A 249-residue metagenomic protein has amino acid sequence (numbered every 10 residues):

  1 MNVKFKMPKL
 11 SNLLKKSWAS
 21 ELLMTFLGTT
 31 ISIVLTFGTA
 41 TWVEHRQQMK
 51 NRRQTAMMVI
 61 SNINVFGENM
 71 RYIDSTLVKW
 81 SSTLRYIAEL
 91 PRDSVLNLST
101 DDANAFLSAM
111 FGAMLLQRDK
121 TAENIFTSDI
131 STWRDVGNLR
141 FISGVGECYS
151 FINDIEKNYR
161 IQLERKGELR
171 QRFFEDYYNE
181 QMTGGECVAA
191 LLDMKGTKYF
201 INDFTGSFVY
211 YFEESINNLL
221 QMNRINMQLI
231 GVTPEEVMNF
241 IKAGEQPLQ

Functional and structural regions predicted by a protein language model:
N2-L14, I60-Q249: Interfacial alpha-helical end/capping and short helix-turn segments at domain and membrane boundaries
K9-Q47: Membrane-embedded hydrophobic alpha-helical segments
V43-S61: Alpha-helical transmembrane signal-anchor/signal-peptide segments
